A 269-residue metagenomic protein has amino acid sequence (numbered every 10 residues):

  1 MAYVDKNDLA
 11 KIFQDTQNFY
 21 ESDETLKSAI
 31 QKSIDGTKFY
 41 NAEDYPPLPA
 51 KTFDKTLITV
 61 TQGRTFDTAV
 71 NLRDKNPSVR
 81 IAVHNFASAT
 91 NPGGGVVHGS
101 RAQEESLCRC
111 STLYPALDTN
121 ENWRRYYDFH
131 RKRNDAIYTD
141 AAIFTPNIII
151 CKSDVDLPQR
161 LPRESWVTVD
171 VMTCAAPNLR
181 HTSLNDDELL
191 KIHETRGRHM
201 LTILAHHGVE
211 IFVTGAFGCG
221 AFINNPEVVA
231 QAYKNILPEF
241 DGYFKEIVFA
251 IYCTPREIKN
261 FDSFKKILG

Functional and structural regions predicted by a protein language model:
M1-G269: Macrodomain-like recognition of ADP-ribose-binding/processing modules
